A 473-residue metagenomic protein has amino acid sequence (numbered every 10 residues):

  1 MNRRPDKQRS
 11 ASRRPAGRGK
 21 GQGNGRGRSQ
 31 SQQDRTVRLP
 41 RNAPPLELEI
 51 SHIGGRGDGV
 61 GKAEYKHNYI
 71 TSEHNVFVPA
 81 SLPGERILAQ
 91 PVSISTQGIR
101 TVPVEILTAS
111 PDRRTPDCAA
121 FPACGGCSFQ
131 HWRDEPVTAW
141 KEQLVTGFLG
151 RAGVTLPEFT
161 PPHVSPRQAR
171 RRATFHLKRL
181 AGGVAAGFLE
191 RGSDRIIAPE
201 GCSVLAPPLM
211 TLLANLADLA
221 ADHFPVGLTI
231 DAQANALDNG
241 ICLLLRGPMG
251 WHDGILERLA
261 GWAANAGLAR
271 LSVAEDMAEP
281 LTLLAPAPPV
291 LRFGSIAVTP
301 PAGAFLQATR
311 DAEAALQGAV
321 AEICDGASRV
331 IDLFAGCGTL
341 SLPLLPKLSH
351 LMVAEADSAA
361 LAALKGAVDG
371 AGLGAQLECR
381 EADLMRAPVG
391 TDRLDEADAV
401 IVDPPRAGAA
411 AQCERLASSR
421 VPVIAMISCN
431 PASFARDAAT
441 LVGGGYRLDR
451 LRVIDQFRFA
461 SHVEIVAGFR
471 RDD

Functional and structural regions predicted by a protein language model:
N2-A120, A181, L384: Terminal RNA-binding accessory module
N2-N42, E47-E49, K66, D222 (+1 more regions): Rossmann-like S-adenosyl-L-methionine
G84, L205, T309: Short, conserved phosphate/pyrophosphate- and ester-handling motifs at nucleotide-, phospho-/glycolipid
L88-Q90, T174, I331: Hydrophobic beta-strand signal
V104-P116, P122-T229: Extended interfacial segments that mediate partner engagement and assembly in macromolecular machines
F159-P166, D231-A234, D276-P280, V453-Q456: Short, solvent-exposed loop/turn elements at beta->coil junctions and helix N-caps that rim active or binding pockets
G227-A236, L271-S272: A short glycine-rich, hydrophobically flanked beta-strand micro-motif that places a catalytic Asp/Glu for divalent metal
